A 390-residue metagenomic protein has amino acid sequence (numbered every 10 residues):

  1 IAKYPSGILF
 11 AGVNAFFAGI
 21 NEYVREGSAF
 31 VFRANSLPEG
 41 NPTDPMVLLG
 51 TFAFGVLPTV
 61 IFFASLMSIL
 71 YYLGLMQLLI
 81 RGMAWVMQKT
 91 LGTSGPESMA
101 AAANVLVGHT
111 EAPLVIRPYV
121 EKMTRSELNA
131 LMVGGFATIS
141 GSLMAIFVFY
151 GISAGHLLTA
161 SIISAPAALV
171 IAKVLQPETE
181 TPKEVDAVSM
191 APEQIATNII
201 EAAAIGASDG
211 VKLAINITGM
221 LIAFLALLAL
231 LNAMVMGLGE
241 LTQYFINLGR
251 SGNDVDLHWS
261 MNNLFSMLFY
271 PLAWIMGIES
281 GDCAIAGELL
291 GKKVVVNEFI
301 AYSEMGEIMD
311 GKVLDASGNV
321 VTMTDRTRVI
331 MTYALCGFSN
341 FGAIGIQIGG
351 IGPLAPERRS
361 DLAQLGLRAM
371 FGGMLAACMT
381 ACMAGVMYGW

Functional and structural regions predicted by a protein language model:
I1, V60-I69, T138-I146, S161-Q176 (+4 more regions): Hydrophobic core segments of alpha-helical transmembrane domains in multi-pass membrane transport and ion-translocation
I1-A53, E201-A204, L221-L227, G350 (+2 more regions): N-terminal alpha-helical transmembrane segments of multi-pass membrane transport and channel/translocase proteins
N35-M67, K312-C336: Individual transmembrane alpha-helix segments
P38-L48, M87-Q88, A112-E121, E193-V211: Cytosolic juxtamembrane amphipathic/interface segments immediately preceding and feeding into a transmembrane helix
I80-V115, P182-A202, Y244-S251, M261-M267 (+3 more regions): Juxtamembrane inter-helical linkers in multi-pass membrane proteins
Q88-F147, G287-F371, L375-M383: Alpha-helical membrane segments and immediately flanking helix-loop junctions that form or couple to the substrate/ion
I162-I215: Long, contiguous bundles of hydrophobic transmembrane helices that form the permeation core of multi-pass
S208-S317: Transmembrane helical segments that form the transport core of multi-pass membrane transport proteins
